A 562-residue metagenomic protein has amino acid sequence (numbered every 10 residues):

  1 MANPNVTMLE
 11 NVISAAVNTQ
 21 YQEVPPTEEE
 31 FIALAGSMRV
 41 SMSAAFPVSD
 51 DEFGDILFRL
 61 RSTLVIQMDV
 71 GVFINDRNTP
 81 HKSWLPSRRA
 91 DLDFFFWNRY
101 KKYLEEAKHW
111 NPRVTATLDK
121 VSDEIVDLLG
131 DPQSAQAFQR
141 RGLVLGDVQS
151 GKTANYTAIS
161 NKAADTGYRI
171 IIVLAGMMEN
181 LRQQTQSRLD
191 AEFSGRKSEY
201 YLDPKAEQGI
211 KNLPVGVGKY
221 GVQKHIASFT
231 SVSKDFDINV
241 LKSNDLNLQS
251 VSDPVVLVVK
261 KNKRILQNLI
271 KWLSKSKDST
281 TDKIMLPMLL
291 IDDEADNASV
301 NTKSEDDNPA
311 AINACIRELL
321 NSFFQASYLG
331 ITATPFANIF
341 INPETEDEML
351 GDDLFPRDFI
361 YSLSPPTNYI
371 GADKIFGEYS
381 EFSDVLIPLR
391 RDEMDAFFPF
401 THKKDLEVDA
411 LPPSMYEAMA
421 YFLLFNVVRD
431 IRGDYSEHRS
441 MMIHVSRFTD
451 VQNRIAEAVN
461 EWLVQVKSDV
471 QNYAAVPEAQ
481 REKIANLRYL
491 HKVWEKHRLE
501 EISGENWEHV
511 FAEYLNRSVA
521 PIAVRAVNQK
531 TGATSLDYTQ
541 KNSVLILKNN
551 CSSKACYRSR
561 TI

Functional and structural regions predicted by a protein language model:
A2-F95, R99: N-terminal accessory nucleic-acid engagement/regulatory domains that precede and modulate ATP-driven motor cores
F73-Q136: Pre-P-loop entry segment of helicase/translocase ATPase cores
F138-Y156: Walker A/P-loop
T153-G167: Walker A/P-loop NTP-binding motif
R169-K211, R447-F448: Conserved Walker A/P-loop ATP-binding site and its immediately adjacent core in helicase/helicase-like ATPase domains
S198-D235, T281-D296, E305, R429 (+1 more regions): Conserved C-terminal RecA-like helicase domain
Y200-V215, L286-D292, N301-R429, S440 (+1 more regions): Conserved P-loop NTPase catalytic core
K224-P287, V300-L319, I546-S553: Conserved RecA-like ASCE ATPase "motif II neighborhood" in helicase/translocase motors
